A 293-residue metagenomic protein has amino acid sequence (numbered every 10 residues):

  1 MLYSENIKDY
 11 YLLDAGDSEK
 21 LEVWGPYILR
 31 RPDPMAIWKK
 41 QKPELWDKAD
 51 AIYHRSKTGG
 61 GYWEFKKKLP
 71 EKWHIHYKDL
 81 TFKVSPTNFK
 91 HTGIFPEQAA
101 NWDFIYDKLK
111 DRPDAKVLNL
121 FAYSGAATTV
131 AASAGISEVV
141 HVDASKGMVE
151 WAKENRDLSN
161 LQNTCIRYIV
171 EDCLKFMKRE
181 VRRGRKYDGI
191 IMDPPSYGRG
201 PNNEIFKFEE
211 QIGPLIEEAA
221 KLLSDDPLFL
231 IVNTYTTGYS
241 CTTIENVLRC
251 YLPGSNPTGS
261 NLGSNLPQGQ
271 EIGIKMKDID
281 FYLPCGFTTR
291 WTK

Functional and structural regions predicted by a protein language model:
I7-E22, L29-P96, D103: Non-catalytic substrate-recognition/targeting regions of SAM-dependent transferases
P96-P113: Conserved alpha-helix/loop element of class I SAM-dependent methyltransferases that forms part of the SAM/SAH-binding
P113-Y123: Conserved class I S-adenosyl-L-methionine
S124-S137: Conserved SAM-binding loop of SAM-dependent methyltransferases across substrates and taxa, primarily the Class I
E138-D143: Conserved SAM-binding motif I beta-strand of class I
A144-I191: S-adenosyl-L-methionine
C173-P253: S-adenosylmethionine
P227-K293: C-terminal catalytic and target-recognition region of SAM-dependent MTase-like enzymes, primarily methyltransferases
